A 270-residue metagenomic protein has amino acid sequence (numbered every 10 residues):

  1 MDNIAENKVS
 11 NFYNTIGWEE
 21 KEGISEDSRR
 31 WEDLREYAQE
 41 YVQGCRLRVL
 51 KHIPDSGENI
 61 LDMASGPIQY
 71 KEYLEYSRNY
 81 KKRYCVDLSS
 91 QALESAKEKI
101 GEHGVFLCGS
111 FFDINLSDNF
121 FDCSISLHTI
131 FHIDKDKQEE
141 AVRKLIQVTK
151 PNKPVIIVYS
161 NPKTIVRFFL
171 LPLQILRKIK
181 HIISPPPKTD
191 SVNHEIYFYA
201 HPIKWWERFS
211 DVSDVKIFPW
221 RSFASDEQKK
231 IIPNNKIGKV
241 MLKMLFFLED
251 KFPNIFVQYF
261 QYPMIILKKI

Functional and structural regions predicted by a protein language model:
M1-P54, Q69: Conserved class I S-adenosyl-L-methionine
G66-D113: Class I SAM-dependent methyltransferase SAM/SAH-binding core
F112-S124: A short acidic, Gly/Pro-enriched loop at the edge of an enzyme's catalytic core that lines a small-molecule cofactor
S126-T129: A short beta-strand submotif of the Rossmann-like class I SAM-dependent methyltransferase core that lines
E139-P151: A short glycine-rich, Lys/Arg-flanked "PGG" loop and its adjoining helix->strand segment in the class I
I156-H181: Conserved class I S-adenosyl-L-methionine
N193-S213: Short alpha-helix
F218-I270: A C-terminal cap/extension of S-adenosyl-L-methionine-dependent methyltransferases that defines the acceptor-substrate
